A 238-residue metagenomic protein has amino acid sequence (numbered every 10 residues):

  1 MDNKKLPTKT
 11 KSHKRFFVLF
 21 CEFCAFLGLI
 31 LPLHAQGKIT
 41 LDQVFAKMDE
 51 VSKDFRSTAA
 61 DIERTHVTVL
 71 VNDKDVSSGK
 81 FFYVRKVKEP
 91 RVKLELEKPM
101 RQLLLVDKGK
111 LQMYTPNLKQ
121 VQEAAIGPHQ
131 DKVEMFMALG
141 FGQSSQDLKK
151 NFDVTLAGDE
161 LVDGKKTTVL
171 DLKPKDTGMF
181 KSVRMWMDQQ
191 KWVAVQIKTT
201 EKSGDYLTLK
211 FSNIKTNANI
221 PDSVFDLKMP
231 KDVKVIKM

Functional and structural regions predicted by a protein language model:
M1-L27: Short, low-complexity, charge-dense intrinsically disordered segments
L31-A35: Sec/Tat signal peptide C-region and signal peptidase I cleavage site
G37-I39, Q112, Q122-A124, T155-D232 (+1 more regions): Gly/Pro-enriched, hydrophobic low-complexity segments that function as extracytoplasmic propeptides/linkers
L41-M113: N-terminal mature ectodomain segment of secretory-pathway/periplasmic proteins
D42-Q43, S145-T155: A short, amphipathic edge element
F55-S57, V76-S78, E89, P99 (+7 more regions): Extracytoplasmic
M113-F141: Acidic/charged, solvent-exposed loop-and-adjacent secondary-structure segments enriched in E/D, K/R, S/T, and G/P
